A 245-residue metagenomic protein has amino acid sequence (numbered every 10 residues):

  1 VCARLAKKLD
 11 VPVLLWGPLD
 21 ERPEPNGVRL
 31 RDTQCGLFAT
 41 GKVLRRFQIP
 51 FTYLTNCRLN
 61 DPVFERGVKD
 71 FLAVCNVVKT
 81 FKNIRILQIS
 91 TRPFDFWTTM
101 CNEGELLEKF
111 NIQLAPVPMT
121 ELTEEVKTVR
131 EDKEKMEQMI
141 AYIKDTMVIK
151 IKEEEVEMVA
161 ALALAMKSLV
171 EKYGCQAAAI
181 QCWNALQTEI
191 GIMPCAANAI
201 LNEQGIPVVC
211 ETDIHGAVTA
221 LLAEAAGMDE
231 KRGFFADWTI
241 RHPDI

Functional and structural regions predicted by a protein language model:
V1-I245: An N-terminal assembly and electron-transfer interface module characteristic of large anaerobic redox and radical
